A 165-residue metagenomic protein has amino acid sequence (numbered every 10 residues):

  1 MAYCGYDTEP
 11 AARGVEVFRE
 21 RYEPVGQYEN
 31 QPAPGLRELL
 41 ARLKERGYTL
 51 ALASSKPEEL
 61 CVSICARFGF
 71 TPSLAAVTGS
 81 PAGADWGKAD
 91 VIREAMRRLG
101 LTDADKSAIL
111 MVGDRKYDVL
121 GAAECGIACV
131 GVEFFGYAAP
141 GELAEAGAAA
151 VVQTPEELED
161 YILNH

Functional and structural regions predicted by a protein language model:
A2-E38, R46-Y48: Metal-dependent phosphoesterase signature
V15, L36, C61, K88-I92 (+1 more regions): A general structural signal for well-ordered alpha-helical segments in protein cores
E29, E58-L110, K116-E124, G141: Substrate-recognition "cap/lid" segment bordering the active-site pocket of phosphatases
S54-K56: Conserved phosphate-coupling serine/threonine residues in phosphotransfer and NTP-handling enzymes
F68-T78, G141-I162: Structural recognition of alpha->loop->beta junctions
M111-V152: Acidic, Mg2+-coordinating phosphoryl-transfer loop and its flanking beta/alpha structural elements, shared across
